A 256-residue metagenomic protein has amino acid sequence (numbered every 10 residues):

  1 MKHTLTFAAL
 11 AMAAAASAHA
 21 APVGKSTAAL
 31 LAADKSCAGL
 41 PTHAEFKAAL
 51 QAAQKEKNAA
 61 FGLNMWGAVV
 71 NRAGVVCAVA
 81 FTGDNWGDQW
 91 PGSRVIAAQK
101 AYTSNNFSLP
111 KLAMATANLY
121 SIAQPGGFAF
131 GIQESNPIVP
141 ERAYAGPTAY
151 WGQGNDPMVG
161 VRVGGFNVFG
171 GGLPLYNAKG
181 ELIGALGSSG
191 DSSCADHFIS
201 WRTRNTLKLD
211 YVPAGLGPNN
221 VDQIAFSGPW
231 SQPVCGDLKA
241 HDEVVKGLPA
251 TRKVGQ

Functional and structural regions predicted by a protein language model:
M1-H19: Gram-negative bacterial Sec-dependent N-terminal signal peptides
A21-Q256: Flexible, solvent-exposed loop/hinge segments and secondary-structure transition points
